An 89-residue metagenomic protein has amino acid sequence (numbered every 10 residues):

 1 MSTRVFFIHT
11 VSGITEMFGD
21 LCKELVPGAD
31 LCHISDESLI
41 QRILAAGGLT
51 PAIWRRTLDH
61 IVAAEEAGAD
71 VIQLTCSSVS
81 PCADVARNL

Functional and structural regions predicted by a protein language model:
M1-L89: Non-catalytic structural scaffold of enzyme domains
